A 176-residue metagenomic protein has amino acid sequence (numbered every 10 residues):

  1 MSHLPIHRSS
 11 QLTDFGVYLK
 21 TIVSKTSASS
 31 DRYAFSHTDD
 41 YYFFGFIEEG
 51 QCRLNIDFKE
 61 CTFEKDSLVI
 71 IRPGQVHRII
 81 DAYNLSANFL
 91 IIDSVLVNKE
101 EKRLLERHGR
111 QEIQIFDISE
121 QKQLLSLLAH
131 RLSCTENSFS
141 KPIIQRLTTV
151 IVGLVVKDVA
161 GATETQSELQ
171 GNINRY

Functional and structural regions predicted by a protein language model:
M1-T62: Generic protein-terminus/edge-of-domain signal
S2-T21, V76-T135, V152-G161: A hydrophobic/aromatic-rich effector-binding and dimerization subdomain of bacterial HTH-type transcriptional regulators
Y41, K65, N84-S86: A structure-centric signal for secondary-structure junctions around beta-strands
R53-N55, I71, H77-Y83: Short beta-strand His + acidic residue motifs that chelate non-heme Fe in jelly-roll/DSBH and cupin folds
F58-R72: Short acidic-glycine-tyrosine-enriched beta hairpin
Q121-K122, Q145, E164-Y176: A short, Lys/Arg-enriched amphipathic alpha-helix from helix-turn-helix/homeodomain DNA-binding modules
C134-L147, S167-E168: All-alpha amphipathic helical-bundle segments outside canonical DNA-binding/catalytic cores that form hydrophobic
T149, G153, K157, G171-N174: Generic detection of well-ordered alpha-helical segments
